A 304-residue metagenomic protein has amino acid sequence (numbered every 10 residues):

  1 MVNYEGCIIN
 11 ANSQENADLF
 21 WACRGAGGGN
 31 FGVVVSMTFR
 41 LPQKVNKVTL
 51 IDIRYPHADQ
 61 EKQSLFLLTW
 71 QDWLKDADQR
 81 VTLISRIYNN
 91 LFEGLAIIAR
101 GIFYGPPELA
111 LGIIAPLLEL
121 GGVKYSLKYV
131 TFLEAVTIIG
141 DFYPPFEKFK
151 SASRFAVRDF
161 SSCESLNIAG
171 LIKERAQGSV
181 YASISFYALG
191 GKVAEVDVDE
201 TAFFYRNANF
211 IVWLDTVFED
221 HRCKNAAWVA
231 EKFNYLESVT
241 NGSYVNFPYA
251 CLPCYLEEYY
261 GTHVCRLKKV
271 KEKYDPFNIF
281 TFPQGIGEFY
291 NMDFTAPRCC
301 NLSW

Functional and structural regions predicted by a protein language model:
M1-W304: Soluble FAD-dependent oxygen oxidases
